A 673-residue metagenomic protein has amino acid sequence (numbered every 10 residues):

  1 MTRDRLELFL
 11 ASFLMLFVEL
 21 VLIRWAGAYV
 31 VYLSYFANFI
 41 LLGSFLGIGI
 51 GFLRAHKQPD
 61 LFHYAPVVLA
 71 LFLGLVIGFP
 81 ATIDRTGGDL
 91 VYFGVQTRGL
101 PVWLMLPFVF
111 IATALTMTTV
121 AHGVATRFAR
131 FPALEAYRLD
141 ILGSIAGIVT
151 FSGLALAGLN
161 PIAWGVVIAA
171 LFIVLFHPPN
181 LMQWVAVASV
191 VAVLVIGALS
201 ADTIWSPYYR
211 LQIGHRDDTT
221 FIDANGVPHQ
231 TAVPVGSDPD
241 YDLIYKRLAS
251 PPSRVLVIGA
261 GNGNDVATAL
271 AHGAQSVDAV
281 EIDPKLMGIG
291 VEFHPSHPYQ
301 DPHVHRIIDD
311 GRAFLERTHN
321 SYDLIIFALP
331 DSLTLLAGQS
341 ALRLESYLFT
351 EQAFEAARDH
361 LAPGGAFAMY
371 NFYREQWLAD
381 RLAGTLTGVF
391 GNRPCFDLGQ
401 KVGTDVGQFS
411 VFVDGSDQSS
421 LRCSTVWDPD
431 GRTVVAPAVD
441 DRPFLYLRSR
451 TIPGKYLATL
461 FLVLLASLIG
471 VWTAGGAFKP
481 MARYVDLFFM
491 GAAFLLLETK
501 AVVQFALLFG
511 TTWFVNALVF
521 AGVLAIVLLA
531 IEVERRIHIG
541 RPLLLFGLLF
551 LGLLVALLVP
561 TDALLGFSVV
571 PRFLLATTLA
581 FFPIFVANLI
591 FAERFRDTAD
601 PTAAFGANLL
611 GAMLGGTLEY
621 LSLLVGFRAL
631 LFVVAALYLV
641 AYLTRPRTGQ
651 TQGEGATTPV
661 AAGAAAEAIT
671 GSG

Functional and structural regions predicted by a protein language model:
M1-G673: Alpha-helical transmembrane segments of multi-pass membrane proteins
